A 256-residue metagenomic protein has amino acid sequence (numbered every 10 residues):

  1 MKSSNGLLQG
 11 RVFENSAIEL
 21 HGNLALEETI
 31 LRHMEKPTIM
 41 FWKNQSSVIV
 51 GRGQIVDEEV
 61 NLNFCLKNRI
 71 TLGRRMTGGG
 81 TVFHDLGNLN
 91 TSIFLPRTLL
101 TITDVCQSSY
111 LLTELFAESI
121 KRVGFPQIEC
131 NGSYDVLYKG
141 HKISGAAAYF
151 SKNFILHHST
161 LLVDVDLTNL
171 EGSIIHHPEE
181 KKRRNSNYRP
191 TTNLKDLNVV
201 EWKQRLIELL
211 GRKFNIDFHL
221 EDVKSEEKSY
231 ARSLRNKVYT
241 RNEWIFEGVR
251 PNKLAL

Functional and structural regions predicted by a protein language model:
M1-E59, N63, I175, E179-L256: Active-site loop/lid in soluble adenylation, ligation, and acyl-transfer enzymes
H33, M40-K43, F64-C65, R75 (+2 more regions): Solvent-exposed alpha-helices and their adjacent loops that cap or buttress functional pockets in soluble metabolic
V50, N68, T77-G78, N131 (+2 more regions): Short glycine-rich loop/turn motifs that provide flexible caps or phosphate-binding loops at active sites
G53, G80-V82, A147: Gly/Ser/Thr-rich beta-alpha loop segments that engage phosphate groups in nucleotides
E59-L100: A glycine-rich, hydrophobic loop/mini-helix early in the fold
N90-R212, R232-L256: Catalytic beta-strand/loop module used to bind and position nucleotide/cofactor moieties in cofactor-attachment
